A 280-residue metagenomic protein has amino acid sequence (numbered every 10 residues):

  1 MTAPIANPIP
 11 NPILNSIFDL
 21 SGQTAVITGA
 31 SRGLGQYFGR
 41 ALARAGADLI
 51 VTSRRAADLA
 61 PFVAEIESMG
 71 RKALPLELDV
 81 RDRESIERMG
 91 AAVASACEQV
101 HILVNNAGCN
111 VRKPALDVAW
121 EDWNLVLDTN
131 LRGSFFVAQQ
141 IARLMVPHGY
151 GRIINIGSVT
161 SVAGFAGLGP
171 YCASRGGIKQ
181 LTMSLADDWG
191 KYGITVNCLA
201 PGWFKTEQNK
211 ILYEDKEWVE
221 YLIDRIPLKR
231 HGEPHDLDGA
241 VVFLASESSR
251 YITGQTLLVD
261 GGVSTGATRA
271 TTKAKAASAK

Functional and structural regions predicted by a protein language model:
T2-N15, A163, V242, T253-K280: Short C-terminal tail/terminal secondary-structure segment of NAD(P)H-dependent dehydrogenase/reductase domains
T24, S31-R32: Conserved glycine-rich cofactor-binding loop
P114-A115, A119-L127, L222: Substrate-binding pocket helix/loop in short-chain dehydrogenase/reductase
L116, A163-G169, K191-Y192, K229 (+1 more regions): Active-site loop immediately N-terminal to the catalytic Tyr-X3-Lys motif of short-chain dehydrogenase/reductase
A138, S174: Active-site helix of classical SDR
R143, D187-K191, R250: Alpha-helical segment proximal to the catalytic Tyr-Lys
S158: Residue(s) in the substrate-gating loop at a strand-loop-helix junction that position the organic substrate next
